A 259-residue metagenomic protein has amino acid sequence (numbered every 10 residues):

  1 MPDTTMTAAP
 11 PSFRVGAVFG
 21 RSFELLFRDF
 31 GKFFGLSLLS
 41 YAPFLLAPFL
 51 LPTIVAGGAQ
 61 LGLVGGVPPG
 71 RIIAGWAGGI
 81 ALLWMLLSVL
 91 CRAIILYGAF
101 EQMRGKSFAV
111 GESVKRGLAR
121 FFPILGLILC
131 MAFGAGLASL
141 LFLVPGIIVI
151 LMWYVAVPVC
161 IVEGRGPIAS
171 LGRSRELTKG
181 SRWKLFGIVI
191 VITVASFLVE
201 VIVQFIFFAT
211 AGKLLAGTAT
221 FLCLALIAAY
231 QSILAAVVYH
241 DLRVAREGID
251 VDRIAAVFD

Functional and structural regions predicted by a protein language model:
M1-D259: Hydrophobic alpha-helical membrane segments
